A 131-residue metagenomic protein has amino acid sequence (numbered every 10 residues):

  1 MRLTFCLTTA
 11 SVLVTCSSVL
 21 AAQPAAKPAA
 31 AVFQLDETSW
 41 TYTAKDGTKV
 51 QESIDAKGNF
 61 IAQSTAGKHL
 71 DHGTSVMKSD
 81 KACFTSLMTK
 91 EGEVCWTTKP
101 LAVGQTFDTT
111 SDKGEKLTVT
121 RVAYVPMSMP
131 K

Functional and structural regions predicted by a protein language model:
M1-F5: Positively charged n-region of N-terminal signal peptides that target proteins for export
C6, V19-H72, K78-K131: Lipid interaction determinants
T8-C16: Bacterial N-terminal signal peptides
